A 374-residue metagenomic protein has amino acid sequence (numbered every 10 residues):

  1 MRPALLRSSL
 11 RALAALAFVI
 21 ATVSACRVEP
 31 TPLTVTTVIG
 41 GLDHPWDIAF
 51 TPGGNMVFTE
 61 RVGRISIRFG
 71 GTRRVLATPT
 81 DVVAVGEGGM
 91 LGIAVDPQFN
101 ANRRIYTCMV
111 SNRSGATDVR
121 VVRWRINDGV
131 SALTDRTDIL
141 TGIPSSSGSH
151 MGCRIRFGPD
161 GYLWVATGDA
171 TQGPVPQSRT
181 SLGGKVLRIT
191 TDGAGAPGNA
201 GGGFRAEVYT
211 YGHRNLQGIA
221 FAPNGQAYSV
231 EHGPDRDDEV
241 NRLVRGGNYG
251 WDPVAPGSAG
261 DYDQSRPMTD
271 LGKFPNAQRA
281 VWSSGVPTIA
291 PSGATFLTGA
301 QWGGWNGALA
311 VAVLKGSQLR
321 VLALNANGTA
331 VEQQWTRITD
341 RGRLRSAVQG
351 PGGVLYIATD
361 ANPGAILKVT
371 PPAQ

Functional and structural regions predicted by a protein language model:
E29-L42, A277-R279, E332-Q333: A short helix->beta-strand "capping" segment at the edge of beta-propeller domains
T37-L42, A77-V85, L140-S146, E207-Y211 (+2 more regions): Surface loop/turn motifs at the tips and blade-to-blade linkers of beta-strand repeat domains
I39-G63, A290-G293: Beta-strand-rich domains and repeat architectures in extracellular enzymes and scaffolds, especially beta-propellers
R73-V95: Blade-loop segments of beta-propeller domains
G88-M90, Q98-N100, D169-Q333, G352 (+3 more regions): Beta-propeller domain segments
R120-R156: Asp-box/WD-like beta-propeller blade repeats and closely related beta-sheet repeat scaffolds
V331-Q349: Conserved blade-ending motifs and adjacent loop-strand segments that build the rim/top face of beta-propeller domains
